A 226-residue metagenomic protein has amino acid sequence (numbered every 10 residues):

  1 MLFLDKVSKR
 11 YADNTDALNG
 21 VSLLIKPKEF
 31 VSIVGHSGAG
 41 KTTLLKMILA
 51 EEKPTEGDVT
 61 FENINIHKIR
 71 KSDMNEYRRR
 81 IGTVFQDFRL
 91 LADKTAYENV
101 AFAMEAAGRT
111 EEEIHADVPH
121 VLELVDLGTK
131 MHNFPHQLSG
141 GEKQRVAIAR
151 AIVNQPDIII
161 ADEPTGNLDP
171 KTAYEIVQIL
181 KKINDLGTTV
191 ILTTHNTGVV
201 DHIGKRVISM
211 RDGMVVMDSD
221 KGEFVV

Functional and structural regions predicted by a protein language model:
V34-H36: The feature captures the beta-strand-to-loop junction immediately N-terminal to the Walker
L49: Helix-to-loop junction immediately C-terminal to a conserved catalytic motif
G57-N65, Y77: Conserved ABC transporter NBD signature motif
K94-A101: Short coil-to-helix segment of the ABC ATPase nucleotide-binding domain corresponding to the Q-loop/switch region
F134-L138, E142: Conserved ABC ATPase signature
Q155: Conserved catalytic motifs of ABC-family nucleotide-binding domains
I159-D162: Catalytic Walker B motif of ABC-type/P-loop ATPase nucleotide-binding domains
